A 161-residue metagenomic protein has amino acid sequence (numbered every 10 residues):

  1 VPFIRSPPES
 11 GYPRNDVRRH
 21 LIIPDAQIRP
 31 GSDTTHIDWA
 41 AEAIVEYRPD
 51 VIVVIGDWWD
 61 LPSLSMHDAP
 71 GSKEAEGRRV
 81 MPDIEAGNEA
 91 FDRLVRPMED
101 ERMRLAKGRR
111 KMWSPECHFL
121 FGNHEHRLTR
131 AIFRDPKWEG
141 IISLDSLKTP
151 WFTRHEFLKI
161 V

Functional and structural regions predicted by a protein language model:
V1-G31, A41: Acidic, histidine-bearing metal-coordination/catalytic regions of metal-dependent phosphoesterases
S10-G11, E156-L158: Residue-level detector of beta-strand structural context in well-folded domains
I23, I28-T153: Core catalytic region of metal-dependent phosphoesterases/phosphodiesterases, especially metallo-beta-lactamase-like
V161: A conserved mid-domain beta-alpha-beta active-site/ligand-binding segment of alpha/beta enzyme cores
